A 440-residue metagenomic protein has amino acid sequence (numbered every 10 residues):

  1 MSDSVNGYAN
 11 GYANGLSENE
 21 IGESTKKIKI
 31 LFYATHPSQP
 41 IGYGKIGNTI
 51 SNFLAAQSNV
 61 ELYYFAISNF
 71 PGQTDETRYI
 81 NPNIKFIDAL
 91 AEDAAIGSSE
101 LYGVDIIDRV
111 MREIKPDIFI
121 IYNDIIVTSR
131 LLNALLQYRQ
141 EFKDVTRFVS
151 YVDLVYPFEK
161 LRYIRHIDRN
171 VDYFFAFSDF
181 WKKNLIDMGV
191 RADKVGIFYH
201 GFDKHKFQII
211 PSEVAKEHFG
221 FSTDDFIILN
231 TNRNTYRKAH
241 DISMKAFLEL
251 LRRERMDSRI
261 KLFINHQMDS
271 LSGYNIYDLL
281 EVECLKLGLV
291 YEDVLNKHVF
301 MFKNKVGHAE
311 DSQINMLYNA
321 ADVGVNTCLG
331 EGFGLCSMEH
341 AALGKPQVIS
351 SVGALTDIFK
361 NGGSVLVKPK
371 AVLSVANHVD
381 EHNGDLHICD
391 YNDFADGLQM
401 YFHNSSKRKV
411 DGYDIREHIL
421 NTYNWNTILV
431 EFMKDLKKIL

Functional and structural regions predicted by a protein language model:
M1-R78, I114: N-terminal subdomain of nucleotide-sugar transferases
L31-F32, S222-K238, M244-F247, L262-I264: Conserved donor-binding/catalytic core segment of Leloir-type glycosyltransferases
F180, G201: Carbohydrate-associated surface elements
Q208-F221: A short helix/loop element that forms part of the nucleotide-sugar donor recognition site in Leloir-type
Y274-M316: Nucleotide-activated donor-binding/catalytic signature segment of Leloir-type glycosyltransferases, i.e., the conserved
L329: Aromatic "clamp/platform" in nucleotide-sugar-dependent glycosyltransferases that forms part of the donor/acceptor
T356-M400: Change "using UDP/GDP/dTDP sugars" to "using nucleotide sugars
I388-C389, D393-F394, H403-L436: A charged, aromatic-enriched C-terminal amphipathic alpha-helix characteristic of glycosyltransferases across folds
